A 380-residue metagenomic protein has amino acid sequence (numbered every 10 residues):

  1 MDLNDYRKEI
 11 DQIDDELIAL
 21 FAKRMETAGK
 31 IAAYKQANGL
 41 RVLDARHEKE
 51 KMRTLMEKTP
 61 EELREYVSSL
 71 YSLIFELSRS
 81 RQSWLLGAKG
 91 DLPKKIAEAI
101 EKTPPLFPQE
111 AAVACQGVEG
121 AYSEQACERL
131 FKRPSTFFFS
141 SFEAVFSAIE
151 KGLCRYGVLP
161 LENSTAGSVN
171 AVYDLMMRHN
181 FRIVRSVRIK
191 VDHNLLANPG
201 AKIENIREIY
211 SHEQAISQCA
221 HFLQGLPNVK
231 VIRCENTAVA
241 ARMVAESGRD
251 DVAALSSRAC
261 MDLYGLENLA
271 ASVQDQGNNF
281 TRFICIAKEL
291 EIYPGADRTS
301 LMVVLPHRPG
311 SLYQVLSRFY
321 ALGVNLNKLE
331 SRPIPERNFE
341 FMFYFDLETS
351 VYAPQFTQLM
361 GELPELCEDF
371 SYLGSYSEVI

Functional and structural regions predicted by a protein language model:
M1-I380: Domain-level signature for soluble enzymes in the chorismate/prephenate branch of the shikimate pathway
